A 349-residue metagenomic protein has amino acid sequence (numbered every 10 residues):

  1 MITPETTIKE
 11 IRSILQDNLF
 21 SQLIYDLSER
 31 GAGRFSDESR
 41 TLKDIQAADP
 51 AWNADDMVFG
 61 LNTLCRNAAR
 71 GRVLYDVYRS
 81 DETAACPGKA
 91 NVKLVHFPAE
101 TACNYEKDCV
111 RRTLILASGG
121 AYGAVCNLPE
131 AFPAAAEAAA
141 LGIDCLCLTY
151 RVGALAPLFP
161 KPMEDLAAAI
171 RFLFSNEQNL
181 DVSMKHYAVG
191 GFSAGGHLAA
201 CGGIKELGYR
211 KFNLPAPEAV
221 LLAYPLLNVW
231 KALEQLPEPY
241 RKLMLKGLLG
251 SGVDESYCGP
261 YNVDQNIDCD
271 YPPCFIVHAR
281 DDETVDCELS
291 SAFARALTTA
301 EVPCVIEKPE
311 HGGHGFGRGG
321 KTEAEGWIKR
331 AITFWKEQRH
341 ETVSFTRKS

Functional and structural regions predicted by a protein language model:
M1-S349: Alpha/beta-hydrolase superfamily serine-hydrolase fold, recognizing
